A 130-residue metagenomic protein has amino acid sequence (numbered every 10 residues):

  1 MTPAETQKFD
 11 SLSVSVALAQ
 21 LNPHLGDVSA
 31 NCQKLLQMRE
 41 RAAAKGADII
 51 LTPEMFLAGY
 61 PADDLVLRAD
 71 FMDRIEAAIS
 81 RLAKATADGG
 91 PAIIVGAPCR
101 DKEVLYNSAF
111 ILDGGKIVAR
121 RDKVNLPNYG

Functional and structural regions predicted by a protein language model:
M1-G130: Hydrophobic structural segments
